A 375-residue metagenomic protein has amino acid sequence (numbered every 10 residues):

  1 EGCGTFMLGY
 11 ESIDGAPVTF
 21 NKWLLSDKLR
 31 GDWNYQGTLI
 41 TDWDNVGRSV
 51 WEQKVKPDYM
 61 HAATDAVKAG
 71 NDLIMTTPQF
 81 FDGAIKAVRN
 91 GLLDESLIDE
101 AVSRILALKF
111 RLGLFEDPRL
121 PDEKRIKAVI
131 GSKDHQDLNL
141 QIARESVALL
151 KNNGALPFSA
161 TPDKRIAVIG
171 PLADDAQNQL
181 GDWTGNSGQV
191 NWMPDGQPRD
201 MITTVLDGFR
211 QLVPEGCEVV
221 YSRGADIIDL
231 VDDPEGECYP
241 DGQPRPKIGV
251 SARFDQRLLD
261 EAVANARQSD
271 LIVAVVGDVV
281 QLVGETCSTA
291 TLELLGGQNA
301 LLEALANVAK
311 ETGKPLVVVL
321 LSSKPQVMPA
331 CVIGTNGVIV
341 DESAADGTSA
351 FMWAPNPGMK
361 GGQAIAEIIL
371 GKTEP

Functional and structural regions predicted by a protein language model:
E1, S103, A107-I126: Conserved, charged catalytic cores of large soluble enzymes
E1-T76, F81-G83, R89, D94-L97 (+2 more regions): Second-shell residues forming the walls of enzyme active-site clefts
L8, I40, T76, L97-I98 (+4 more regions): Residue-level detector of family-conserved "landmark" positions at structurally sensitive sites
G9, P78, E100-A101, E116-E123 (+1 more regions): Short coil/turn segments at secondary-structure boundaries
G9-E11, V46, A84, R119-A128 (+1 more regions): Short linear capping/connector segments at secondary-structure termini
G15-P17, N34, V50, F81-E95 (+3 more regions): C-terminal non-catalytic regions of proteins with extracellular/luminal or membrane-system context
